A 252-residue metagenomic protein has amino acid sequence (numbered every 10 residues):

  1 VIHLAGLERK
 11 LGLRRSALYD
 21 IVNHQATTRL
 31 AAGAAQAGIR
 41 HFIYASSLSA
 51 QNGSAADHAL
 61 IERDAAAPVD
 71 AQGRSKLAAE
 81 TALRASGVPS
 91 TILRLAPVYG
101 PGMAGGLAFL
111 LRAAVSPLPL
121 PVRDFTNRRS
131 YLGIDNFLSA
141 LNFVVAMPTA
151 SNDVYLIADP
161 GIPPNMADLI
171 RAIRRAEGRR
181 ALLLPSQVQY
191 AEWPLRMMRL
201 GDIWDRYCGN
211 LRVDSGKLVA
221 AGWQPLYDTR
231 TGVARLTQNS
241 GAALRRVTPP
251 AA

Functional and structural regions predicted by a protein language model:
V1-Q25, R29, G33, A50-Q51: NAD(P)H-binding glycine-rich loop region in Rossmannoid oxidoreductase-like domains and their noncatalytic homologs
L18-R29, A66, D70, R74-S75 (+1 more regions): Glycine-rich NAD(P)-binding loop of the Rossmann-fold in SDR/ketoreductase-type enzymes
T28-A71, T91: Conserved Rossmann-fold NAD(P)-dependent oxidoreductase catalytic core, especially the SDR/UDP-sugar
N52, T91-F109: Flexible, glycine-rich beta-alpha linker
A67-L93: Active-site Tyr-X1-5-Lys
R74, M103-F109, R123-A146, N152-L156: Substrate-positioning beta->alpha
G100, V122-N127, Y155-P163, A172-G178 (+1 more regions): Glycine-rich Rossmann NAD(P)(H)-binding loop
F143-I203, A234-T237, A243-A252: Mid/C-terminal beta-alpha module of Rossmann-like enzyme folds, strongest in SDR-family dehydrogenases/epimerases
